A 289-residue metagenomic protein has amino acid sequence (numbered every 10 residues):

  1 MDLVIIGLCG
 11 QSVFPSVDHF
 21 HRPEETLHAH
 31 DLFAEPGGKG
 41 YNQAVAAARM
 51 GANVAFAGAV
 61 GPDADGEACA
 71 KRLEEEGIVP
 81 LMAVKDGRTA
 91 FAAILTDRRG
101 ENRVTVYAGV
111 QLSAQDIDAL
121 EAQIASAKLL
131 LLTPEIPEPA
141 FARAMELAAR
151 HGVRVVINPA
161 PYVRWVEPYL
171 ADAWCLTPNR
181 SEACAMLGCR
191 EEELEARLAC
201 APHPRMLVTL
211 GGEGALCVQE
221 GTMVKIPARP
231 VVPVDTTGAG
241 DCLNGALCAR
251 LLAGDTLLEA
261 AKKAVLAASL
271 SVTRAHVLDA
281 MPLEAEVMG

Functional and structural regions predicted by a protein language model:
M1-A59, A64-A68, P233: Glycine-rich phosphate/adenosyl-contacting loop at the front of the ribokinase-like
M1-C9, K71-V84, T96-M223, L283: Ribokinase/PfkB-type carbohydrate-kinase core domain
L3-V4, R164, P168, E191-G289: Conserved phosphate-binding/catalytic region of the ribokinase-like
H21-A29, T177-N179, V224-P227: Short glycine/proline- and charge-enriched loop/turn segments that cap or connect secondary-structure elements
A44, A148, A183, A260 (+2 more regions): Small-residue (primarily alanine) positions within well-ordered alpha-helices, especially packing/interaction faces
A48-R49, A149, L252: Gly/Ala-rich phosphate-binding loop of Rossmann-like dinucleotide-binding domains, activating on the conserved
A57, T105, I226-P227: Hydrophobic residues at beta-strand termini and immediately following loops that shape nucleotide-binding pockets
